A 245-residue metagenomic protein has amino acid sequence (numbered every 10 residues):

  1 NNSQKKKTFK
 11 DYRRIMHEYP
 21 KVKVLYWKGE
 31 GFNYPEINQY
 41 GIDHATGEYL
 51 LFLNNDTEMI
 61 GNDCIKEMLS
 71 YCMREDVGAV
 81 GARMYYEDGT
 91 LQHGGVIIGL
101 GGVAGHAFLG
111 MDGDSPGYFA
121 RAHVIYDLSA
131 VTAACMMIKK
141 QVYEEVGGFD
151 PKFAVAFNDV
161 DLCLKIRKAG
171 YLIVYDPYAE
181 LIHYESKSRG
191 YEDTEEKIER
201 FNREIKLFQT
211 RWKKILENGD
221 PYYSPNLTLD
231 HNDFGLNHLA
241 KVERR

Functional and structural regions predicted by a protein language model:
N1-E30: Acidic donor-binding segment of Leloir-type glycosyltransferases
N2, L53-D56, D150: Active-site acidic Asp-centered loop
W27, V80-R83, D176-P177, Y184: Short glycine/serine/threonine-enriched helix-capping/active-site loop that flanks the nucleotide-sugar donor pocket
W27-A45: Glycine-rich, basic loop-to-helix element that forms the pyrophosphate-binding segment of sugar-nucleotide handling
L50: Short aromatic/hydrophobic "clamp" motif used to bind/position activated sugar donors
T57-V103: Conserved donor NDP-sugar-binding/catalytic core segment of glycosyltransferases
C64-M68, A122-G147, P151-I182: A short, conserved alpha-helix in the catalytic core of glycosyltransferases
G78, D88-G89, L100-D127, I173 (+1 more regions): C-terminal, non-catalytic tails of nucleotide-sugar-dependent glycosyltransferases
